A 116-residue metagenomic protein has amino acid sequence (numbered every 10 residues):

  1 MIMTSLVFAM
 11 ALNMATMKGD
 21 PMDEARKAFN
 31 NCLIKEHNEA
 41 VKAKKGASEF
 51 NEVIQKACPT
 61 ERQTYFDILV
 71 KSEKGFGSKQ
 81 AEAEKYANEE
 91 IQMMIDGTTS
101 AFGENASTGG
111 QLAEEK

Functional and structural regions predicted by a protein language model:
M1-T16: Classic N-terminal secretory signal peptides
L12-N13, N38, K74: General secondary-structure edge motif
M22-I68: Short N-proximal segments of mature Sec-exported proteins
N51-K116: Compact alpha-helical subdomains of small soluble proteins
